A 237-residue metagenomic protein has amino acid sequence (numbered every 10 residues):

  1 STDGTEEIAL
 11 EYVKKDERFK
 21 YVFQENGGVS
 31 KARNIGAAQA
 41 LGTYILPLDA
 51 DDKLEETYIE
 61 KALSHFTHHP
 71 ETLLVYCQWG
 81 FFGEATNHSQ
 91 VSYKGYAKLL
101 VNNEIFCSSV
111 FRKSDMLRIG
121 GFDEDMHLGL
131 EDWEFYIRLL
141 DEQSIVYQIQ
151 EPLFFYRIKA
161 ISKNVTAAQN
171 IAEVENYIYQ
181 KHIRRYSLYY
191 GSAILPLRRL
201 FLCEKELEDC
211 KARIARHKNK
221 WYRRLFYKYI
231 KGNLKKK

Functional and structural regions predicted by a protein language model:
S1-E7, D49: A conserved acidic beta->alpha catalytic loop
E6-L10, G42, E55-T67: Short alpha-helix within the catalytic core of nucleotide-sugar-dependent glycosyltransferases
Q24-A40: Glycine-rich, basic loop-to-helix element that forms the pyrophosphate-binding segment of sugar-nucleotide handling
I45: Short aromatic/hydrophobic "clamp" motif used to bind/position activated sugar donors
D52-K53, W79, M126: Acidic metal-phosphate-binding loop of nucleotide-sugar-dependent transferases
T57-H88: Conserved donor NDP-sugar-binding/catalytic core segment of glycosyltransferases
G95-Y177: Conserved nucleotide-sugar donor-binding catalytic segment
N170-K237: Boundary detector for helix-to-coil junctions that initiate low-complexity/charged tails
